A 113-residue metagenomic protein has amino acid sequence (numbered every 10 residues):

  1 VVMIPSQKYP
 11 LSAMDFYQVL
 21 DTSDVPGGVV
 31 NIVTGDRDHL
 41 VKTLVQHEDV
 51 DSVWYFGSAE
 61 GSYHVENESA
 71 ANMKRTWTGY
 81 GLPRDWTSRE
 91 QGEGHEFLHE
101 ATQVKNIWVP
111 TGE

Functional and structural regions predicted by a protein language model:
V1-T102, V109-G112: Rossmann-like NAD(P) dinucleotide-binding subdomain of oxidoreductase/dehydrogenase enzymes
